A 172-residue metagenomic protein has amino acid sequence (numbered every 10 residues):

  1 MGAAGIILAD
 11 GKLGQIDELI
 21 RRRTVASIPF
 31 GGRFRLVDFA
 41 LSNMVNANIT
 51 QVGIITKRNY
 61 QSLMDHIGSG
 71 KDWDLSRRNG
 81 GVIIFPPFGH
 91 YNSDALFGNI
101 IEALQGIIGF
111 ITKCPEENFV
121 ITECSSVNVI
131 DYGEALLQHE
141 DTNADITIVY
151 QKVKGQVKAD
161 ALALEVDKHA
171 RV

Functional and structural regions predicted by a protein language model:
M1-V172: Unchanged
